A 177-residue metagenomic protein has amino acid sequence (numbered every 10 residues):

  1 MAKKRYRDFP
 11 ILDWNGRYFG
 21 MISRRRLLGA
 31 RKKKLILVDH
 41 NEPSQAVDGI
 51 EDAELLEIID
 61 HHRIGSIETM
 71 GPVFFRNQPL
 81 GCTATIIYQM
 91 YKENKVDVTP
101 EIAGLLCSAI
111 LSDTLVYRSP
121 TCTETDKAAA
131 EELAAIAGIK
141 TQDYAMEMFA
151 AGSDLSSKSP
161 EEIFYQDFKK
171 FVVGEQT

Functional and structural regions predicted by a protein language model:
M1-T177: Replace "Mg2+/Mn2+-dependent" with "divalent metal-dependent
